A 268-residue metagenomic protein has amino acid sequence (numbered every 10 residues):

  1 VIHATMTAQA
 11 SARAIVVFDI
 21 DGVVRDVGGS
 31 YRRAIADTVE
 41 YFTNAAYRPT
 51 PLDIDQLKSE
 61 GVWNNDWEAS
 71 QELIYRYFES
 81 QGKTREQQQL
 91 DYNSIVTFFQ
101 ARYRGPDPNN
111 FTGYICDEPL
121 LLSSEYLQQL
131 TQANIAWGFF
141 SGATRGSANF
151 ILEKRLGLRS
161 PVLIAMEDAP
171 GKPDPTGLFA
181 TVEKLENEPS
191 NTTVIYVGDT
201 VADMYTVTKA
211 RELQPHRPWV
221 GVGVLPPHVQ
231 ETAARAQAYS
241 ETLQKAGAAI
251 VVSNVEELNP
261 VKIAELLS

Functional and structural regions predicted by a protein language model:
V1-F18, E72, E79-E86, L90 (+2 more regions): Non-catalytic pre-domain segments flanking phosphatase-related domains
T7-D55, E68: Active-site neighborhood of HAD-like aspartate-dependent phosphohydrolases
V17, A101-F139, A143-F150: Short, acidic loop-to-helix structural element flanking the phosphoryl-transfer center in phosphate-processing enzymes
A36-E40, W67-K83, T181: Helix-loop "lid/cap" segments that line or gate small-molecule binding pockets
T43-K58, E79-Y103, L158-S160, S190-N191: Short, surface-exposed acidic
G138, A143-I195, T200-W219: Substrate-recognition "cap/lid" segment bordering the active-site pocket of phosphatases
Y196-I250: Acidic, Mg2+-coordinating phosphoryl-transfer loop and its flanking beta/alpha structural elements, shared across
I250-L258: Short acidic-hydrophobic, aromatic-tinged amphipathic segments that line or gate anion-handling sites
